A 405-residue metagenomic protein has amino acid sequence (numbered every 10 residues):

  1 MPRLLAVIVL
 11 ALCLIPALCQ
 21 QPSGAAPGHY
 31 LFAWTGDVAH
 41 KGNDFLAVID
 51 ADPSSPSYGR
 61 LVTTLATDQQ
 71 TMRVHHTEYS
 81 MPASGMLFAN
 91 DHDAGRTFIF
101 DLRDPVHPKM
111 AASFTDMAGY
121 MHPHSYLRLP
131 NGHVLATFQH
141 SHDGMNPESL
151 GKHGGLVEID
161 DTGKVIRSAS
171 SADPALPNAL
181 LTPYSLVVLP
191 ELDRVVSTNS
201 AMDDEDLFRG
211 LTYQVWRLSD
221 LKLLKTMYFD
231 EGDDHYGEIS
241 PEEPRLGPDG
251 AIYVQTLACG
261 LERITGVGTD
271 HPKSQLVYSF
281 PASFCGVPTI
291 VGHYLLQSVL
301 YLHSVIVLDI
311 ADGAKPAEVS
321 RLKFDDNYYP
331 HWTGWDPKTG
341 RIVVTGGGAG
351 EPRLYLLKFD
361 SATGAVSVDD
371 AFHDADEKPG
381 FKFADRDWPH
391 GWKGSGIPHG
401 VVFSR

Functional and structural regions predicted by a protein language model:
F32-H40, A136-H153, S197-L211, G347-L357: Short, conserved, GDST-rich strand-edge loop motifs in beta-rich repeat architectures
I49-S57, I99-H107, D161-K164, V215-K222 (+3 more regions): Short loop/turn segments immediately following beta-strands, especially the blade-tip and inter-blade linker loops
S57-T67, K109-D116, I166-D173, L223-D230 (+3 more regions): Beta-propeller fold detector
G59-R128: Blade-loop segments of beta-propeller domains
D68-P82, M117-L129, L176-D193, E231-A251 (+3 more regions): Beta-rich, blade/repeat-based domains predominating in secreted/periplasmic proteins but also intracellular
L102-P190: Asp-box/WD-like beta-propeller blade repeats and closely related beta-sheet repeat scaffolds
A179-V305: Beta-propeller domains
G347-R405: Blade-level signature of beta-propeller repeat domains, shared across WD40, Kelch, NHL, RCC1 and BNR/Asp-box propellers
